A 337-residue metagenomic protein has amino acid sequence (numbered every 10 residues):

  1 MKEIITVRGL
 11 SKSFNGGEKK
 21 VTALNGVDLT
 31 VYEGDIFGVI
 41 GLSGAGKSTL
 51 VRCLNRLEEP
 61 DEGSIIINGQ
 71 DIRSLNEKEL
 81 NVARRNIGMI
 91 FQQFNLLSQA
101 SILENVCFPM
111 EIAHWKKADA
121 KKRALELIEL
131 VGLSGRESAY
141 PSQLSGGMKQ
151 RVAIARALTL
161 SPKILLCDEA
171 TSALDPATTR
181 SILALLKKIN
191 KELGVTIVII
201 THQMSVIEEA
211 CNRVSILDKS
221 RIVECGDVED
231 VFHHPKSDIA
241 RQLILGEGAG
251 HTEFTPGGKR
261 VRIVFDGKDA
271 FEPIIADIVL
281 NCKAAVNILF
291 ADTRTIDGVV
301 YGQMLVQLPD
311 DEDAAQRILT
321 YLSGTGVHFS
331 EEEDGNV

Functional and structural regions predicted by a protein language model:
E18-K19, I72-G88, K117, V231-P235: ABC ATPase NBD coupling module
N55: Helix-to-loop junction immediately C-terminal to a conserved catalytic motif
Q70-D71, C107, E111, A118-G135: Conserved ABC ATPase "signature" region
A100-C107: Short coil-to-helix segment of the ABC ATPase nucleotide-binding domain corresponding to the Q-loop/switch region
A139-S142, L160: Conserved signature/switch motifs of ABC ATPase nucleotide-binding domains
C225-G226, H234: ABC ATPase "signature
